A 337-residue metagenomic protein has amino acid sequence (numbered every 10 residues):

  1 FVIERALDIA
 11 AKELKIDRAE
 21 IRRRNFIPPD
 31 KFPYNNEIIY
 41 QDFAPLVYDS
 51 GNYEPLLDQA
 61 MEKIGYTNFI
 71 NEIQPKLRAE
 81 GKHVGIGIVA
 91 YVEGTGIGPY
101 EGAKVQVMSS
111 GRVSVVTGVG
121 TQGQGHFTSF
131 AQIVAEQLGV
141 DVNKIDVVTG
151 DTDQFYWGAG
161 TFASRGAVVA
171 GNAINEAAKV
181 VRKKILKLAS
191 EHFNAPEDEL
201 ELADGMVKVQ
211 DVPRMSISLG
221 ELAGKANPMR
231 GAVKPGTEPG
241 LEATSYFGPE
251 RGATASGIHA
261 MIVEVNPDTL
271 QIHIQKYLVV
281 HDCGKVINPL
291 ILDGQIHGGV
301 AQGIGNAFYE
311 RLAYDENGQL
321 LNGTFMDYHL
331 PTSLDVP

Functional and structural regions predicted by a protein language model:
F1-P55, Q59-E62, T67-P337: Cofactor-binding beta-sheet edge motifs in enzyme active sites
